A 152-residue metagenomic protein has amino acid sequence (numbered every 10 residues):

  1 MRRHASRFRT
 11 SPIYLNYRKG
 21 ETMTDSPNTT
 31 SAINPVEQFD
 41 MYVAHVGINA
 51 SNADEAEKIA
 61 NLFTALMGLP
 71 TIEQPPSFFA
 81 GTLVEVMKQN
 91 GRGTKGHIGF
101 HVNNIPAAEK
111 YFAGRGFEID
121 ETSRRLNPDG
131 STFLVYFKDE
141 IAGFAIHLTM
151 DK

Functional and structural regions predicted by a protein language model:
Y14-R18, T24-F39, L66-Q74, L83-M87 (+1 more regions): Vicinal oxygen chelate
L15, M23-A60, G93-F100, K152: N-terminal beta-strand motif that seeds the catalytic metal site of vicinal oxygen chelate
N52-M67, A108-G116: Amphipathic alpha-helical segments
F78-H97: Short, intrinsically disordered low-complexity segments
T94-T122: Mid-chain, well-packed structural core segment of small domains
